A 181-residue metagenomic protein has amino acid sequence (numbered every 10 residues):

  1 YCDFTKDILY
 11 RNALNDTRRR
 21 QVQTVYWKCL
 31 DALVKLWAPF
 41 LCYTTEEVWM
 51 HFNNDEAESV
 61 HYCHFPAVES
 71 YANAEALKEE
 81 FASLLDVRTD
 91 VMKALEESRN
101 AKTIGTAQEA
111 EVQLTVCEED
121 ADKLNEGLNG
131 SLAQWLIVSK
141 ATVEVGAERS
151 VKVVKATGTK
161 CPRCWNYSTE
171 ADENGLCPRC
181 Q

Functional and structural regions predicted by a protein language model:
D3-A94, A101-V116, E144-V151, G175-P178: Acidic, turn-prone loop/beta-hairpin segments
L30, G158-C161: Residue-level signal for cytosolic alpha-helical hairpin/rod architecture
H51-F52, E126-G127, Y167: Residue-level signal for well-ordered alpha-helical positions
Y71-A74, K123-E126, W165: Short conserved micro-motifs at the rims of enzyme active sites and ligand-binding pockets
E109-T159: A broadly conserved sequence feature marking short terminus-proximal activation segments in nucleic acid-centric
K123-E126, E173, C180: Beta-rich accessory regions
C161-C164, C177-C180: Short cysteine-rich clusters marking metal-coordination/redox-active sites
N166-D172: Short functional micro-motifs and their immediate structural scaffolds
